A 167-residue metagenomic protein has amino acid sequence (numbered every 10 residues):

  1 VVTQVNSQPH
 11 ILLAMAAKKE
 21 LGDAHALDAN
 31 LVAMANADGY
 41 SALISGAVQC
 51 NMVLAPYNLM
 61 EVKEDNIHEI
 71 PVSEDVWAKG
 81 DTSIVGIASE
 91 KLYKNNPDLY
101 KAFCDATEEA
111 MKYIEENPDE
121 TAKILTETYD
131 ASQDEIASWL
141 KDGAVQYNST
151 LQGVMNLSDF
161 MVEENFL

Functional and structural regions predicted by a protein language model:
V1-N6, E109-K112: Short loop->beta-strand "edge-of-pocket" segments that line small-molecule binding or catalytic clefts across diverse
V1-V2, H10-D28, D38, K94 (+1 more regions): Hinge/capping helix and adjacent helix->loop/strand transition within the periplasmic-binding protein
N6, P56-Y57, Y129: Glycine-rich beta-alpha junction loops
I11-K19, E61, M155-F160: Short, polar/charged alpha-helical segment
E20-A35, S45-V48, Q133-E135, L167: A local structural motif
E20-L21, E64-D65, Y129, E164-N165: Residues at alpha-helix termini
V32, A37-L125: Pocket-lining segment of extracytoplasmic ligand-binding domains
K94-L167: Secondary-structure end/capping motifs
